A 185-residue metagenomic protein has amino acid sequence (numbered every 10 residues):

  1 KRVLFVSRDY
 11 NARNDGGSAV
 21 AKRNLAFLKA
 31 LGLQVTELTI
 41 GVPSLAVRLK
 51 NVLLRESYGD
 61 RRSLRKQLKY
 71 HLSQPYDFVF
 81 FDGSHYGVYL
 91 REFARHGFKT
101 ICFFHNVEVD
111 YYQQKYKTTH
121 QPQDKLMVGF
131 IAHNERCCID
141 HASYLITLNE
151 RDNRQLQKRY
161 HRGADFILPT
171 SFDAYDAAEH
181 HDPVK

Functional and structural regions predicted by a protein language model:
K1-P43, Q74: N-terminal subdomain of nucleotide-sugar transferases
T39-K69, T119-D124: A short, charged, and often flexible helix/loop element on the N-terminal side of the glycosyltransferase catalytic
K69-V88, K99-I101: Short N-terminal targeting/anchoring amphipathic segment
F78, R95-Y116: Active-site proximal beta-strand in glycosyltransferases
E108, Q123-L145: Membrane-proximal helix-turn-helix segments that form the acceptor-binding/catalytic region of lipid-linked
R136-G163: A short, active-site helix/loop in glycosyltransferases that binds the activated sugar's phosphate group
R151, T170-S171: Carbohydrate-associated surface elements
S171-K185: Acidic anion/phosphate-binding donor-loop and adjacent secondary structure in glycosyltransferase catalytic cores
